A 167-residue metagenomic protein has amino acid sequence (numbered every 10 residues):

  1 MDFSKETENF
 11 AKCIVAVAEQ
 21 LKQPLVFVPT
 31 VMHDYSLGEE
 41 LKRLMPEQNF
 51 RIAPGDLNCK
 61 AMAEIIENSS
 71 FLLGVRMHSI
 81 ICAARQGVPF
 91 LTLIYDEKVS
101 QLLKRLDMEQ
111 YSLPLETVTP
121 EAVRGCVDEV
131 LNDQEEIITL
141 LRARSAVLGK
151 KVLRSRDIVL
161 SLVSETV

Functional and structural regions predicted by a protein language model:
M1-V167: Active-site anion-handling motifs in enzyme catalytic cores
